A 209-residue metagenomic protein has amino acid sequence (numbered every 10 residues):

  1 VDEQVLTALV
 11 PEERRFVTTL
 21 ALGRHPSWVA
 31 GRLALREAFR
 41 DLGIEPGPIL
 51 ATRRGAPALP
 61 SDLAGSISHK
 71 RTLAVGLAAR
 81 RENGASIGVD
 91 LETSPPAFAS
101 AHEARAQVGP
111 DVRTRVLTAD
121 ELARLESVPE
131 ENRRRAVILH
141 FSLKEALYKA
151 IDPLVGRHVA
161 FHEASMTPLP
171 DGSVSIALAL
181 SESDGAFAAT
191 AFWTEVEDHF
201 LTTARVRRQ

Functional and structural regions predicted by a protein language model:
V1-Q209: Core catalytic alpha/beta fold that binds nucleotide/phospho-ligands
